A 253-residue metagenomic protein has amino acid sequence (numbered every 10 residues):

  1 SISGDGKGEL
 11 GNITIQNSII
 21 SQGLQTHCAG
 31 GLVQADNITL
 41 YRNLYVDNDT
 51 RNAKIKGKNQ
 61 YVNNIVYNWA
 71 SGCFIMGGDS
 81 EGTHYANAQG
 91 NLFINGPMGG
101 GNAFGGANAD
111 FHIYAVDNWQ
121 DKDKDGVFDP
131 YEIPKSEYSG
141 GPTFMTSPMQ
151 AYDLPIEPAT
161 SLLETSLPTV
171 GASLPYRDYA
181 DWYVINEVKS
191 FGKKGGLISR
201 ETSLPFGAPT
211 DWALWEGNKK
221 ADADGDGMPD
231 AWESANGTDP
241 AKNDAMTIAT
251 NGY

Functional and structural regions predicted by a protein language model:
S1-Q25, A29-R51, K58-S71, H84-P97 (+1 more regions): Right-handed parallel beta-helix
G8, E81, A221: Aromatic-acidic/polar surface patches that form glycan- and anion
G8, N108, G217-N218: Short, flexible, glycine/charge-rich loop motifs used to bind or transfer phosphoryl groups or to couple energy/partner
T26, I75, N243-D244: Short acidic, glycine/proline-rich loop/turn micro-motifs
Y41-R42, I185, P229: Non-transmembrane alpha-helical segments in soluble domains of secreted/periplasmic/extracellular proteins
K54-P205: Extracellular beta-rich repeat passengers
L204-Y253: Extracellular calcium-associated, cysteine-rich motifs in secreted modular proteins
